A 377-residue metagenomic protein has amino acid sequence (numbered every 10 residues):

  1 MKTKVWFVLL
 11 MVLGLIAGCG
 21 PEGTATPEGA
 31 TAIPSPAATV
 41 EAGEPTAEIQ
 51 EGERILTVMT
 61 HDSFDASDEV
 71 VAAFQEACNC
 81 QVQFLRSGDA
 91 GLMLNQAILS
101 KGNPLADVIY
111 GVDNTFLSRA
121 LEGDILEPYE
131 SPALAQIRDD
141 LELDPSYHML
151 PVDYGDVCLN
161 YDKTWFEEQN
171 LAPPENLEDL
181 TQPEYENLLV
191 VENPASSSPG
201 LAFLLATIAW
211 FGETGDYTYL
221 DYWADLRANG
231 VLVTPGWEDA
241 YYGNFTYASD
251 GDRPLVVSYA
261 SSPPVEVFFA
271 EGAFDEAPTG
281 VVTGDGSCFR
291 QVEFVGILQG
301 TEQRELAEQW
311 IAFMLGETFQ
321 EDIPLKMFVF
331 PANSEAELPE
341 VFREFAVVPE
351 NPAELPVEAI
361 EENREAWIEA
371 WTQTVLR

Functional and structural regions predicted by a protein language model:
V12-G52: Ser/Thr-rich, Proline-interspersed low-complexity disordered segments
V40-R119, S249, R377: Early extracytoplasmic/lumenal segment of secretory-pathway proteins
P104-I109, E127-K163, E178, N187-P194: A structural signal for short loop-to-beta-strand junctions that line the ligand-binding cleft of periplasmic/secreted
N114-I125, D144-A172, G200-W210, R290-G296: Periplasmic solute-binding protein
E127-A135, M149-L150, E178-T181, A260 (+2 more regions): Short beta-strand->loop
P199-V282, G286-S287: Ligand-binding pocket segment of bilobal, Venus flytrap-like solute-binding proteins
E293-L355: Mature extracytoplasmic/periplasmic domains
E340-R377: Extracellular/periplasmic bilobal clamshell ligand-binding domains
